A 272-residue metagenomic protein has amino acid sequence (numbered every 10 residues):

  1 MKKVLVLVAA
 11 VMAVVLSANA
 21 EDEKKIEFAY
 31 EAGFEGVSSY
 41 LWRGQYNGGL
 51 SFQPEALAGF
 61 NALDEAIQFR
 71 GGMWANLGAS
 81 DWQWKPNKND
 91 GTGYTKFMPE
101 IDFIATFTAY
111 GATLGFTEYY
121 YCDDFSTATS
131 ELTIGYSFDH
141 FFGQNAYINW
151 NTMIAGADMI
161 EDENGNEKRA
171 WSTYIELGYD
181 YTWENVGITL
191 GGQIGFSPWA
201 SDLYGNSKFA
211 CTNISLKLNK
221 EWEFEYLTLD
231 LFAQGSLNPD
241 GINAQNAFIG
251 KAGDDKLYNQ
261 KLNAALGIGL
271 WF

Functional and structural regions predicted by a protein language model:
M1-E31, A66: Cleavable N-terminal export/targeting peptides
E21-A29, N61-G71, T108-G111, D139-Y147 (+3 more regions): Short loop/turn motifs that connect adjacent beta-strands in outer-membrane beta-barrel proteins
I26-F28, G48-P54, F97-I101, S126-L132 (+3 more regions): Residues that define the transmembrane beta-barrel architecture of outer-membrane proteins
A32-F34, A56, G71-M73, A105 (+6 more regions): Membrane-embedded beta-strand positions of outer-membrane beta-barrel proteins
G36-Y40, F60, M73-D81, A109-G111 (+8 more regions): Transmembrane beta-strands of outer-membrane beta-barrel pores
A66-T108, L114-T127: Surface-exposed loop and membrane-interface regions of Gram-negative outer-membrane beta-barrel proteins
T127-L203, S207, I214: Detector for outer-membrane/organellar transmembrane beta-barrel domains, recognizing the amphipathic beta-strand
F196, K208-F272: Predominantly the C-terminal beta-signal and adjacent terminal strand-loop region of outer-membrane beta-barrel
